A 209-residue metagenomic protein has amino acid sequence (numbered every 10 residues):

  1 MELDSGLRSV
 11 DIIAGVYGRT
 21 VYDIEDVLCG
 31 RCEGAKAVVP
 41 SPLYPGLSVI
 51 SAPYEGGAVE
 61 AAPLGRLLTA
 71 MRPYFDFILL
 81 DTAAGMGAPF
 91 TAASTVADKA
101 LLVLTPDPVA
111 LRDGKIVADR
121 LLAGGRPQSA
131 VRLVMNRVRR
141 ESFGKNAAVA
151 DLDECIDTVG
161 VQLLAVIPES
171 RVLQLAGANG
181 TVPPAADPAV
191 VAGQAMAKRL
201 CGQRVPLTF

Functional and structural regions predicted by a protein language model:
M1-L3, V103: The conserved SAM/SAH-binding core of class I Rossmann-like methyltransferase domains, concentrating on the hydrophobic
E2, S51-Y54, T82, M135 (+1 more regions): Flexible glycine-/small-residue-rich
L3-P73, L175-P183: P-loop/Walker-type NTP enzyme "switch/lid" segment
V16, G30-R31, A70, Y74 (+6 more regions): Conserved, well-folded catalytic cores of nucleic-acid-processing and energy-transducing macromolecular machines
V21, A35, A61, G65 (+3 more regions): Amphipathic alpha-helical transducer elements in NTP-driven molecular machines
V27, I50, D81, G114 (+2 more regions): Residue-level signature of catalytic and energy-coupling elements of molecular machines, predominantly ATP/GTP-dependent
R72-P73, F77, A83-A165, L175: Conserved catalytic-core segment of NTP-binding enzymes
Q174-F209: NTP-binding/hydrolysis catalytic cores, primarily Walker-type P-loop NTPases
